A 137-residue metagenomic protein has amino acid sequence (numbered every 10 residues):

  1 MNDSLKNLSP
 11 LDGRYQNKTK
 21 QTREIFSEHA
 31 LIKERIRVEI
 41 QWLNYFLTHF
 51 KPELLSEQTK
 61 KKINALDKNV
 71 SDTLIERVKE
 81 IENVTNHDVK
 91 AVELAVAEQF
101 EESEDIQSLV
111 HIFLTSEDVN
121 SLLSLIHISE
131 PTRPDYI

Functional and structural regions predicted by a protein language model:
M1-S129, R133: A helix-coil-helix interface module used to build multimeric assemblies and to scaffold catalytic/cofactor sites
